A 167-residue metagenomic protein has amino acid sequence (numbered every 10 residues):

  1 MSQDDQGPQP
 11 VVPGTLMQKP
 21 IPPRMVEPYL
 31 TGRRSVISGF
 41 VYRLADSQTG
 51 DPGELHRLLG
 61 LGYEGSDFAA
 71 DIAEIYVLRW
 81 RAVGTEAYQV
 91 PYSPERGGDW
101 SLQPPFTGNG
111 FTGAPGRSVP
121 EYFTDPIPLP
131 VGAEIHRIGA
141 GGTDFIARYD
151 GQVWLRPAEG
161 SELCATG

Functional and structural regions predicted by a protein language model:
M1-R43, S47-T49, G53, V77: ADP-ribose/NAD+-binding catalytic cleft of ART/PARP-like enzymes
S2, S35-S38, S47, S66 (+4 more regions): Generic serine detector
D4-D5, D46, D51, D67 (+6 more regions): Acidic-enriched, low-complexity/disordered segments with a strong bias for Aspartate over Glutamate
Y29, F40-Y42, Y63, Y76 (+4 more regions): Sequence-level detector for tyrosine residue identity
G60-G98: Charge-dense polyanion-binding interfaces
G84-G167: Active-site or metal-binding loop neighborhoods of secreted/extracellular toxin and effector enzymes
